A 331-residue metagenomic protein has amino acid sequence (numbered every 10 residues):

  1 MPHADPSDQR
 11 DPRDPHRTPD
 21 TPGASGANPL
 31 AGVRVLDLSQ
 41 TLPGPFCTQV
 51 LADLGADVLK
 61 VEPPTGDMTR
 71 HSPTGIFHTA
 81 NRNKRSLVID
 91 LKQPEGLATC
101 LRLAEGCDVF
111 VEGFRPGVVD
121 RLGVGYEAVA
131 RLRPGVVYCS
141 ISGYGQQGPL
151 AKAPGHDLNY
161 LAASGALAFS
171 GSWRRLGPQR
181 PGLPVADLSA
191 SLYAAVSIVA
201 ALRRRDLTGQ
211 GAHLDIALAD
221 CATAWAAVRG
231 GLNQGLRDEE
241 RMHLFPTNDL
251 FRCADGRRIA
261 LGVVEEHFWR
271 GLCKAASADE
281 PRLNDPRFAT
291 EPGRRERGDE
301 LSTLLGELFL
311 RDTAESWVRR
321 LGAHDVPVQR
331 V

Functional and structural regions predicted by a protein language model:
M1-L207, N233-Q234: N-terminal helix-loop segment corresponding to the beta1-alpha1 unit of nucleotide/adenylate-binding folds
G75-I76, A212, P246-T247: Residue-level marker for the onset of beta-strands and adjacent loop->beta junctions in well-ordered domains
D90, E112, I216, L261-G262: Active-site-adjacent beta-strand anchor residues
D108, Q329-V331: Conserved hydrophobic ligand-interaction patch in extracellular adhesion modules
Q146, R175-P184, D206-D220, R237-H243 (+1 more regions): Conserved Rossmann-fold dehydrogenase catalytic segment
S191-A212, A224, V228-N233, C273-E280 (+1 more regions): Oxidoreductase and adenylate-handling cofactor-binding alpha/beta cores
C221-T223, E266-H267: Short, solvent-exposed loop/turn segments at secondary-structure junctions
T247-H324, V328: Aromatic-enriched alpha-helical interface/lid elements that frame and gate functional surfaces
